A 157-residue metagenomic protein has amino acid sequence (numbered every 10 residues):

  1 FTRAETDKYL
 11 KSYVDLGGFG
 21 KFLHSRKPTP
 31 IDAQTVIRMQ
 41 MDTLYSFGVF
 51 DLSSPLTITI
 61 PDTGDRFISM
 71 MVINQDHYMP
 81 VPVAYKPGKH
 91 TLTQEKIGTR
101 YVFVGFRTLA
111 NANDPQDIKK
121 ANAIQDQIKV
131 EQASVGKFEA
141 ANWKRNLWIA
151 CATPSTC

Functional and structural regions predicted by a protein language model:
F1-C157: A compositional/structural signature for long, glycine/proline-rich flexible linkers and loops on extracytoplasmic
